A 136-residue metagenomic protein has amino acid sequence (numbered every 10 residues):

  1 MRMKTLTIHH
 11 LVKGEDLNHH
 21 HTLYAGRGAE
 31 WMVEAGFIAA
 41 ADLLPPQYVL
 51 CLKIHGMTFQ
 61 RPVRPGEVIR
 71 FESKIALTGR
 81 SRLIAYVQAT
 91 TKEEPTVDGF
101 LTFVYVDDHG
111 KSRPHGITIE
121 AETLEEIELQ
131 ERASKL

Functional and structural regions predicted by a protein language model:
M1-A25, K135-L136: Catalytic strand-loop segment that frames the active site of acyl-thioester-processing enzymes
R2, H20-Y24, E34-A35, V49-L52 (+1 more regions): Short acidic/polar alpha-helix capping motifs at helix-coil junctions
R2, L6-T7, R64-P65, A76-L136: HotDog/MaoC-like acyl-thioester-processing domains
H9-K13, T58, T102: Generic structural detector for well-ordered beta-strands
H19, A25-G26, F59, P65 (+2 more regions): Generic structural "secondary-structure junction" signal
R27-A29, I117: Short hydrophobic alpha-helical segments that form membrane-spanning helices or hydrophobic packing faces of helical
E30-I38: Short, residue-level hotspots on alpha-helical faces of the histone-fold and other alpha-helical interaction modules
F37-I84, E94-G99: Hydrophobic beta-strand-centered segment that forms part of the acyl-chain substrate-binding groove
